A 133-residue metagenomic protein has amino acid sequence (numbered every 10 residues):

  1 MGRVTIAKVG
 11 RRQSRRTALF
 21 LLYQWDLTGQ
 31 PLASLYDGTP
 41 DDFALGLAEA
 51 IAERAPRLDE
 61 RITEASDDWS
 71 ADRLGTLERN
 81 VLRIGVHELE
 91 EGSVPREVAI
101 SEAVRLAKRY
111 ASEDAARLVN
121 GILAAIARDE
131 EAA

Functional and structural regions predicted by a protein language model:
M1-A133: N-terminal interaction/assembly modules
